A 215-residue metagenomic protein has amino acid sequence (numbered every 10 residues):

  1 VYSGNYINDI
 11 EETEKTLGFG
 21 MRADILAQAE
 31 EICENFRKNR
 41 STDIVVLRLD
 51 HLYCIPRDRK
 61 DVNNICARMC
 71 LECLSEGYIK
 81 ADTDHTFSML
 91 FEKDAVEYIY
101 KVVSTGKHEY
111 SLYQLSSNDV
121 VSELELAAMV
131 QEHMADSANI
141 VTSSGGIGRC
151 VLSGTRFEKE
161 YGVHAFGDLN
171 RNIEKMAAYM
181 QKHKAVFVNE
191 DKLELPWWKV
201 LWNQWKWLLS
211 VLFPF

Functional and structural regions predicted by a protein language model:
V1-A23, K38-R40, R57: Active-site "gating" loop of Rossmann-like NAD(P)-dependent oxidoreductase/epimerase domains
Y2-G4, L47-N64: Flexible, glycine-rich beta-alpha linker
G18-E30, N63-A67, S88-M89, V120: Short-chain dehydrogenase/reductase
F19-V45, L74: Active-site Tyr-X1-5-Lys
Q28-I32, F36, I65, M69 (+2 more regions): Hydrophobic alpha-helix immediately C-terminal to the catalytic Tyr-X-X-X-Lys motif of short-chain
V45-L47, Y113: Hydrophobic/aromatic beta-strand patches that form the interior of the parallel beta-sheet core in alpha/beta enzyme
D50-L52, D58, R68-L90: A conserved pocket-lining segment of Rossmann-fold NAD(P)-dependent short-chain dehydrogenase/reductase
A81-V211: C-terminal substrate-binding subdomain of Rossmann-fold SDR/epimerase-dehydratase oxidoreductases
